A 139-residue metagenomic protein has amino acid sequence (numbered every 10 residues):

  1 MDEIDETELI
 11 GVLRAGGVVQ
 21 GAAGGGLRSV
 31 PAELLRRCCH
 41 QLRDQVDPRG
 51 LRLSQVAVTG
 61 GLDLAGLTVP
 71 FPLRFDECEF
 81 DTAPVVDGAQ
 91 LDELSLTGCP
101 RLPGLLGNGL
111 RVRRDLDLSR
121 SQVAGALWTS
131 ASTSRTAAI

Functional and structural regions predicted by a protein language model:
M1-I139: N-terminal leader/targeting and pre-domain segments
